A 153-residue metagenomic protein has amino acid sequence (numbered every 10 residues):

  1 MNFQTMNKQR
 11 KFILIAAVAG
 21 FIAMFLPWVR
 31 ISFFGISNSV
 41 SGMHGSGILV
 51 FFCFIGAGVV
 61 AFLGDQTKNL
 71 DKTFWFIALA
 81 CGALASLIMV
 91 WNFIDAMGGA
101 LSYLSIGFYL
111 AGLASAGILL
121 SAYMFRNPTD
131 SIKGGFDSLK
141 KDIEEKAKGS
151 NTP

Functional and structural regions predicted by a protein language model:
M1-P153: Compact integral membrane and secretory-pathway proteins
